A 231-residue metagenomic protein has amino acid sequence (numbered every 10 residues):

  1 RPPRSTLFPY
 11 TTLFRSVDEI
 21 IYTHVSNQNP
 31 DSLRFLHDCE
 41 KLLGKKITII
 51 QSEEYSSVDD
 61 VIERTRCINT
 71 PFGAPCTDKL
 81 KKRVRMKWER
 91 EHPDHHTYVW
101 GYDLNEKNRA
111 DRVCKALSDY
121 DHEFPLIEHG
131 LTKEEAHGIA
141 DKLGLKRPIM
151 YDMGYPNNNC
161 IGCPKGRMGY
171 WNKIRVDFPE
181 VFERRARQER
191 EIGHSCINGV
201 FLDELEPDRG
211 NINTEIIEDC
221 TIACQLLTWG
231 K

Functional and structural regions predicted by a protein language model:
R1-T12: Single conserved hydrophobic/aromatic residue that forms the stacking wall/gate of nucleotide- or nucleobase-binding
T11-K231: Nucleotide-activated chemistry modules centered on ATP-dependent adenylation/adenylyltransferase
